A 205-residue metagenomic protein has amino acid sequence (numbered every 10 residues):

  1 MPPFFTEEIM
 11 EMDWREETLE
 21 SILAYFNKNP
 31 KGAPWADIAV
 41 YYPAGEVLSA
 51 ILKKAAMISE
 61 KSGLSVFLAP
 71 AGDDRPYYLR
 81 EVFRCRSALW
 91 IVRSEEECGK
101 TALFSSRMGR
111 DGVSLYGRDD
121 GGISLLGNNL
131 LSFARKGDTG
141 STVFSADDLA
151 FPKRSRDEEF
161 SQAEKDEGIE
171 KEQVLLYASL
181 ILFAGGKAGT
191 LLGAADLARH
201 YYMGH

Functional and structural regions predicted by a protein language model:
P2-H205: Glycine-rich anion-binding loops and their surrounding alpha/beta cores
